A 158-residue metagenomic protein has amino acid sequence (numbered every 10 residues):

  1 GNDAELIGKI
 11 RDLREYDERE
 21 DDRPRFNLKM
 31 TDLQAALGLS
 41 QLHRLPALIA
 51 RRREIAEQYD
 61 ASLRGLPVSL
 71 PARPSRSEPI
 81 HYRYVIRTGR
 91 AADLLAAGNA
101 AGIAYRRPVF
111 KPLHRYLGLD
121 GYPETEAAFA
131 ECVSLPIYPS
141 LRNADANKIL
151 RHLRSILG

Functional and structural regions predicted by a protein language model:
N2-G158: PLP-dependent aminotransferase class I/II
